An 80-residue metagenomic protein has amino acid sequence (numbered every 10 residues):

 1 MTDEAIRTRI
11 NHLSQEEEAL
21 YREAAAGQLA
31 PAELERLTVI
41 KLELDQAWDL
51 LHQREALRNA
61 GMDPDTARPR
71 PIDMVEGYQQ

Functional and structural regions predicted by a protein language model:
M1-Q80: Extended, charge-rich alpha-helical interface modules
